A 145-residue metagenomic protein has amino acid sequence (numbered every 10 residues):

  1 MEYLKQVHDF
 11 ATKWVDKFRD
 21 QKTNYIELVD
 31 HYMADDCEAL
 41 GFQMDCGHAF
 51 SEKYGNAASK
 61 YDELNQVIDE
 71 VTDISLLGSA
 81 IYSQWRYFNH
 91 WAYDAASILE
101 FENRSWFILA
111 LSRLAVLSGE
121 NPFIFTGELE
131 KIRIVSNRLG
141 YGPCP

Functional and structural regions predicted by a protein language model:
M1-H8, Q21-I26, D30, A57-L64 (+3 more regions): Short amphipathic alpha-helical segments that mediate assembly, nucleic-acid/protein binding, or membrane association
M1-S51: Short terminal alpha-helical segments
L4, D9, R19, I26 (+7 more regions): Compositionally biased, intrinsically disordered low-complexity regions enriched in proline and serine
H8, D16, I68, T72-S75 (+2 more regions): N-terminal non-cleavable signal-anchor helices
W14, E38, M44, F50 (+5 more regions): Polar low-complexity intrinsically disordered regions enriched in Ser/Thr and small residues
R19, D35, G41, Y54-G55 (+7 more regions): Short, flexible coil/linker elements and helix-boundary hinge sites characteristic of intrinsically disordered
N56-S112: Amphipathic protein-protein interaction modules
W91-C144: Amphipathic alpha-helical binding modules
